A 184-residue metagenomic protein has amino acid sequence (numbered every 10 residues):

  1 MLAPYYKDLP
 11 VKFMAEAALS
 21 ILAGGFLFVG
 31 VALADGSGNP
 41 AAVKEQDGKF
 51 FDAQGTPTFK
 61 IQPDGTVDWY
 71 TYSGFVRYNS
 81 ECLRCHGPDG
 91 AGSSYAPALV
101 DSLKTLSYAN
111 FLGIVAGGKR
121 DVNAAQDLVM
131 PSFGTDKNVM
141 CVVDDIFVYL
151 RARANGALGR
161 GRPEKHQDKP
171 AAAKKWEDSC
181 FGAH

Functional and structural regions predicted by a protein language model:
M1-M14: N-terminal secretory signal peptides that target proteins for export/translocation
A17-V29: Bacterial N-terminal signal peptides
D35-P40, S93-V100, G118-D145, L150-A171: Axial heme c-ligation environment in periplasmic c-type cytochrome domains
G36-R77, H184: Electrostatic cytochrome c docking/interface patches
V67, T71, F75, K104 (+2 more regions): Solvent-exposed, acidic/flexible segments
Y72-L83, G92, L106-L112, P163-K165: Sequence context surrounding c-type heme c attachment/ligation sites in exported
Y78-P88, F111, V115, M130 (+2 more regions): The canonical Cys-X-X-Cys-His
Q167-H184: Short, low-complexity, Pro/Ser/Thr/Gly-rich segments in the mature regions of secreted, periplasmic
